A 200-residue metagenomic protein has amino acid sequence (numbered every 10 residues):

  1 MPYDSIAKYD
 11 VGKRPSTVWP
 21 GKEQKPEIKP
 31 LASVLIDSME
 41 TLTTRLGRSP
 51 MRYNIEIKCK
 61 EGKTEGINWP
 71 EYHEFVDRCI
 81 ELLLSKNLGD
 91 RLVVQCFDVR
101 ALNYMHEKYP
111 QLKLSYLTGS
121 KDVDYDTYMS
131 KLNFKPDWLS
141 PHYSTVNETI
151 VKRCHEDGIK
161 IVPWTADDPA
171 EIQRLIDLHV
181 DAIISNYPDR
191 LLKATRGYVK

Functional and structural regions predicted by a protein language model:
M1-V99, N103-K113, F134-P136, P141 (+1 more regions): Metal-dependent phosphodiesterase/phospholipase catalytic core, i.e., the His/Asp/Glu-rich active-site region
L112-K200: C-terminal active-site rim and adjoining tail of enzyme catalytic domains
